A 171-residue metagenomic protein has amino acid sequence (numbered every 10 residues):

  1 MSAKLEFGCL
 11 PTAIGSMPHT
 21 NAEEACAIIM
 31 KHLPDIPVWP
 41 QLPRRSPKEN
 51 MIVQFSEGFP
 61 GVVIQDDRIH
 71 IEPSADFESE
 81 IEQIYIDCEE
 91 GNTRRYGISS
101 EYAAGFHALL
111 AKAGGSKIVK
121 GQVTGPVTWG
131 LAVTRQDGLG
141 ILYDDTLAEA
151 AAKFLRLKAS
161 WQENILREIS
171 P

Functional and structural regions predicted by a protein language model:
M1-D144, A148-A150, N164-I165: Alpha/beta catalytic barrel-like cores
A152, A159-P171: Loop-centered beta-sheet repeat module
